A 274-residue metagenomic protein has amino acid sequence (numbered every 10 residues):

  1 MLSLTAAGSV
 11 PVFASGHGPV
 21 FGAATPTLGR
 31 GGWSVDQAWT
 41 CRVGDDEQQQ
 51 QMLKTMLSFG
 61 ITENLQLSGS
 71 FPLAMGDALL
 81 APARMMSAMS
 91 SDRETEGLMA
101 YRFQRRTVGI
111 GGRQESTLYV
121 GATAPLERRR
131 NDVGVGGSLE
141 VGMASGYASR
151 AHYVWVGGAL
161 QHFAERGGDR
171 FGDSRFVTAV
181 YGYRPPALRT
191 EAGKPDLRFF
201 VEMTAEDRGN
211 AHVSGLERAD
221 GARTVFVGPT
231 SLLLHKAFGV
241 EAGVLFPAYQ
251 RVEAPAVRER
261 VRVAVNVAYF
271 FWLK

Functional and structural regions predicted by a protein language model:
M1-A7: Bacterial N-terminal signal peptides
V10-S149, V154-F163, D173-L234, F238-Q250 (+2 more regions): Transmembrane beta-barrel domains of Gram-negative outer membranes and organellar outer membranes
F271: Beta-strand-rich ligand-recognition modules
